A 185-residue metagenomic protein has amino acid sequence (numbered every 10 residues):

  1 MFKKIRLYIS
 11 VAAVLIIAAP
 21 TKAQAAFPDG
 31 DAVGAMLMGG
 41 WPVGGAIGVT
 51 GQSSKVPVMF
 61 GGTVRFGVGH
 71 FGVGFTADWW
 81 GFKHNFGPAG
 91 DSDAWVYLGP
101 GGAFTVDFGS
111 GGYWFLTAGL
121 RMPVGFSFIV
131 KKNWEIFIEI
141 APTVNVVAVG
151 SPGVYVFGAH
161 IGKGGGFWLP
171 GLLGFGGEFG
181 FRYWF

Functional and structural regions predicted by a protein language model:
M1-D29: Cleavable N-terminal export/targeting peptides
M1-F2, F27-P28, V43, V56-V58 (+3 more regions): Short, aromatic- and cysteine-enriched interfacial helices/patches that mediate contacts at lipid membranes
T21-G74, G174, R182-W184: Short glycine/proline- and aromatic-enriched beta-strand/turn motifs that initiate or cap beta-hairpins
A32, W95-Y97, E178: A residue-level signal for beta-strand positions that form part of recognition/binding surfaces within mature
M36-G39, F66, G109-F115, G164-P170: Outer-membrane beta-barrel domain signature
I47, F75, G109-L116, V149-F157: Outer-membrane beta-barrel translocator domains and adjoining extracellular loop/strand segments of Gram-negative
Q52-I138: Gram-negative (and chloroplast) outer-membrane scaffold detector with strong preference for beta-barrel transmembrane
V56-V58, K131-F185: Predominantly the C-terminal beta-signal and adjacent terminal strand-loop region of outer-membrane beta-barrel
